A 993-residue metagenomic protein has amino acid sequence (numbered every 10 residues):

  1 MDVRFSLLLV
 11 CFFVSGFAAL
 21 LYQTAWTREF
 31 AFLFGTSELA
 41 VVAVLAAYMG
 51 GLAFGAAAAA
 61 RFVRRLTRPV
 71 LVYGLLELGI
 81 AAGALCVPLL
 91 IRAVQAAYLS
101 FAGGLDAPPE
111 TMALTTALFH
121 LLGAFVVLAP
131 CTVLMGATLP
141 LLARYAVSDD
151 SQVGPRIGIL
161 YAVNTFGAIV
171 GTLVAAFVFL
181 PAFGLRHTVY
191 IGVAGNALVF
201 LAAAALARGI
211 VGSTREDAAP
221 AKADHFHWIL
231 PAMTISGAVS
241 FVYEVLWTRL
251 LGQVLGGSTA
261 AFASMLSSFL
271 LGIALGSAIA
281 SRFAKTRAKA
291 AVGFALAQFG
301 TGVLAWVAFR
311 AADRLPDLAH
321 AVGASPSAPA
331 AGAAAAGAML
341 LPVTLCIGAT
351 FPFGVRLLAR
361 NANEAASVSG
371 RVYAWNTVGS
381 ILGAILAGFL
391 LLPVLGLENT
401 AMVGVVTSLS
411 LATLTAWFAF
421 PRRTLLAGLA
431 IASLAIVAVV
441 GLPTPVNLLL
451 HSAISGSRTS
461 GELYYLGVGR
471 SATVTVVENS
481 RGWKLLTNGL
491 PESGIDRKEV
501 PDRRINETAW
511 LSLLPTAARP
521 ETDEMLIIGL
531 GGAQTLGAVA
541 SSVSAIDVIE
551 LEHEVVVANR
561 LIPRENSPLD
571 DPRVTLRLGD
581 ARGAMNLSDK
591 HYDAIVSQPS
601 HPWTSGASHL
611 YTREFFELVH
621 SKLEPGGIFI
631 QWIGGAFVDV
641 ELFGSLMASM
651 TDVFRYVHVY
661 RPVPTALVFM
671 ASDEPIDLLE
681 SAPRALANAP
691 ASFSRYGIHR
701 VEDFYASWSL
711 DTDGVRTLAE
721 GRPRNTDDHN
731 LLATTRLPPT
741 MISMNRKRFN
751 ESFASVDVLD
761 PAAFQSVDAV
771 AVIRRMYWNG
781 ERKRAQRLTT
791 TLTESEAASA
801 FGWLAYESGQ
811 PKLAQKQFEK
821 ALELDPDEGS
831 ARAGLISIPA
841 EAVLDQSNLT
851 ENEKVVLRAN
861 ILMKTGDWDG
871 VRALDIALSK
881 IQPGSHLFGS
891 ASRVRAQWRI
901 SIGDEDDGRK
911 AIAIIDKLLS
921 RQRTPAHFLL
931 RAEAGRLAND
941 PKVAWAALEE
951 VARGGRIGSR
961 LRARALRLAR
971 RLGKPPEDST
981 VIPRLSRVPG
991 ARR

Functional and structural regions predicted by a protein language model:
M1-E680: Alpha-helical transmembrane segments of multi-pass membrane proteins
L679-A771: SAM/dcSAM-binding transferase cores
A785, A814, G870-V871, G908-A911 (+1 more regions): Single-residue signature of alpha-solenoid repeat helices
L792-T793, P826, L849, P883-H886 (+2 more regions): Short coil turns that delineate tetratricopeptide repeat
